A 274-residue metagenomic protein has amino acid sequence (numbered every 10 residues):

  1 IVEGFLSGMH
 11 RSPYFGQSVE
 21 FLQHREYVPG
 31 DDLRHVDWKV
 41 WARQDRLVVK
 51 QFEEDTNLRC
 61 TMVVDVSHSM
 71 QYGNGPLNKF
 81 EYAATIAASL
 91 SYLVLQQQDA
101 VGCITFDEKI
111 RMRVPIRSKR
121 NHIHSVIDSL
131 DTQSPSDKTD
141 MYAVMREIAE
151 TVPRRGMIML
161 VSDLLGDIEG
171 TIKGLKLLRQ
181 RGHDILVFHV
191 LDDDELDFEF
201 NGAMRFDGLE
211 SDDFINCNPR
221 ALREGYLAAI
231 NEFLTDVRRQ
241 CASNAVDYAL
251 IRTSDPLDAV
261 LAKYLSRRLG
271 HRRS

Functional and structural regions predicted by a protein language model:
I1-P13, Q23, E150-G156, G166-S274: Von Willebrand factor type A / integrin I
I1-S118, M157-V161, D167-E169, K173-L177 (+3 more regions): An amphipathic, basic-hydrophobic helix/alpha-beta surface used to engage anionic, phosphate-rich ligands or surfaces
L58, P115-H122, S136, A229: A generic short alpha-helical patch detector that favors 3-5-residue windows in or near N-terminal regions
M70, N74, L130-S134, A221 (+1 more regions): Short amphipathic alpha-helical interaction patches enriched in hydrophobic/aromatic residues with interspersed Lys/Arg
E81, P135-Y142, L165, A228-N231: Conserved phosphate-coordination/catalytic loops
T85-S89, T139-R146, E169, T235 (+1 more regions): Short, contiguous clusters of charged residues that form electrostatic/catalytic patches at enzyme active sites, used
R113-D128, S266: Short, electropositive alpha-helical surface patch
H122-M159, I168-E169, L191-D192: Von Willebrand factor
